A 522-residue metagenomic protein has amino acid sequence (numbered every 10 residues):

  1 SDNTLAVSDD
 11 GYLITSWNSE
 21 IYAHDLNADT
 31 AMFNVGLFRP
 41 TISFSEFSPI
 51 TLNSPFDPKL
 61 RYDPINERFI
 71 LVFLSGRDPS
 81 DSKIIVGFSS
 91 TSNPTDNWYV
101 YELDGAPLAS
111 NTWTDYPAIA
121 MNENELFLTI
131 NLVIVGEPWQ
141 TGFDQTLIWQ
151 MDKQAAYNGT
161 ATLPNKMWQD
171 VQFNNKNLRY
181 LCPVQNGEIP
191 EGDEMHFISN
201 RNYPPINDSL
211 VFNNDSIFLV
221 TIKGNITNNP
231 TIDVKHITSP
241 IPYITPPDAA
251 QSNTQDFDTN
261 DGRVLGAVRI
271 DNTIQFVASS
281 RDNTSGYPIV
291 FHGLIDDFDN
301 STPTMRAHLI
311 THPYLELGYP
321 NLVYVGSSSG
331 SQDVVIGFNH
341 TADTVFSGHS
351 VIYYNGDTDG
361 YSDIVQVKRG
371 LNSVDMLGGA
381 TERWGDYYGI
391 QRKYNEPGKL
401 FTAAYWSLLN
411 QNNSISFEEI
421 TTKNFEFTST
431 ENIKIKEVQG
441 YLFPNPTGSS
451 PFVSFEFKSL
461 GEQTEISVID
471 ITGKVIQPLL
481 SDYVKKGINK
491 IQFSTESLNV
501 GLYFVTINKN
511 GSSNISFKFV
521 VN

Functional and structural regions predicted by a protein language model:
S1-F427: C-terminal PAP-associated
Y22, E465-I469: Beta-strand signatures of extracellular beta-sandwich domains
T422-F443, K458-S459: Residue-level detector of functionally pivotal "anchor" positions at catalytic/ligand-binding pockets or at interdomain
P451-S459, F493: Aromatic/hydrophobic beta-strand junction motif of beta-rich domains
L460, E496-N499: Surface-exposed, short loops/turns at beta-strand junctions within beta-sandwich domains
V468-I476, Y503: Short, glycine-anchored, charge-dense loop/turn motifs used at functional sites
G487-F493: Short strand-edge motifs at loop-to-beta-strand transitions and within beta-strands of extracellular beta-rich domains
Q492, V500-N522: C-terminal tail/sorting-segment detector
